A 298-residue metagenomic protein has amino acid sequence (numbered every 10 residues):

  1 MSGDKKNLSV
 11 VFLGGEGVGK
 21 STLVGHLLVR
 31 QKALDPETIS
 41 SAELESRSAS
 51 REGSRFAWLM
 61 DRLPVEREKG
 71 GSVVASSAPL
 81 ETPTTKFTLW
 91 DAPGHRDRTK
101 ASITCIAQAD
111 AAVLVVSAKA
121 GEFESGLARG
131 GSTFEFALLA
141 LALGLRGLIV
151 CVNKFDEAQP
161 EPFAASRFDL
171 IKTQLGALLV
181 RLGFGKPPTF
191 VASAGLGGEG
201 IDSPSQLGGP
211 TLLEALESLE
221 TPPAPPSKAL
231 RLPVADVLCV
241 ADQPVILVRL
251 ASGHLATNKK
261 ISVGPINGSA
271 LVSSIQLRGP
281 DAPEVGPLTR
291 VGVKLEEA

Functional and structural regions predicted by a protein language model:
S2-K100, A109-E122: P-loop NTPase switch module centered on the Walker A-proximal segment
S2-L13, E157-A165, A177-L179, A298: C-terminal effector modules of nucleic-acid-centric enzymes and ribosome-associated factors
G15-V18, L28, H95, S117-A120 (+4 more regions): Short, ordered loop/turn segments at secondary-structure junctions
E16, R30, L34, R51 (+7 more regions): Catalytic cores of large soluble enzymes that bind and process phosphate-bearing ligands
L23-L27, S41, A101, E135-L139 (+3 more regions): Alpha-helical scaffold elements adjacent to nucleotide-binding pockets in ATP/GTP-utilizing enzyme cores
E66, C105-Q108, H254, E284: Residue-level "contact hotspot" at macromolecular interaction interfaces
T85-F87, A92-D97, A107-D169: Conserved Switch II/interswitch segment of TRAFAC-class P-loop GTPases
D169, T173-A298: Conserved catalytic-core segments of large NTP-driven translation/proteostasis enzymes
